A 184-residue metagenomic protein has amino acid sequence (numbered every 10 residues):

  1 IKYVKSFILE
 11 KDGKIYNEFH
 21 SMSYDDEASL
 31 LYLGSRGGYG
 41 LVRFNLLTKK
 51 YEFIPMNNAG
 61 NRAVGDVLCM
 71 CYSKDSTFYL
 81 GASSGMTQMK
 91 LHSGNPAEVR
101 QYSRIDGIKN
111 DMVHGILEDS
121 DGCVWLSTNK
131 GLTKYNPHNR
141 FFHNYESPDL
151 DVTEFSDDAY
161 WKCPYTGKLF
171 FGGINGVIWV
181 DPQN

Functional and structural regions predicted by a protein language model:
I1-N184: Carboxylate-rich, polar loop motifs that coordinate divalent cations or form catalytic acidic clusters
